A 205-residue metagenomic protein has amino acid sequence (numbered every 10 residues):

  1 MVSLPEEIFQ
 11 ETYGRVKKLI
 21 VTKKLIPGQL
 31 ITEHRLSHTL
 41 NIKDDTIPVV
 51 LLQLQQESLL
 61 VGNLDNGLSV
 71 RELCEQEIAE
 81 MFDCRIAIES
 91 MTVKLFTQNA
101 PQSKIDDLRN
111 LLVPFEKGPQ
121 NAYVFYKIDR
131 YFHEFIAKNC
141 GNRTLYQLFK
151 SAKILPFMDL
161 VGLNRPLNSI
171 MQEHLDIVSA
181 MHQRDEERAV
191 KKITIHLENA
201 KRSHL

Functional and structural regions predicted by a protein language model:
M1-L95: Short linear motifs at protein or domain termini
E7, R165-N168: Short helix-capping and inter-helix turn/linker motifs at the boundaries of alpha-helical repeat units
Q56-V61, I154, P166-L167: Mobile beta-alpha loop/short-helix "lid" or hinge segments that flank ligand
L64, C74, F82, F149 (+3 more regions): Short, flexible helix/strand-to-coil boundary loops that buttress conserved ligand/catalytic motifs in alpha/beta
Q98-V161, Q172-D176, R188-N199: Conserved amphipathic alpha-helical segments that form helical-bundle/coiled-coil interaction surfaces
